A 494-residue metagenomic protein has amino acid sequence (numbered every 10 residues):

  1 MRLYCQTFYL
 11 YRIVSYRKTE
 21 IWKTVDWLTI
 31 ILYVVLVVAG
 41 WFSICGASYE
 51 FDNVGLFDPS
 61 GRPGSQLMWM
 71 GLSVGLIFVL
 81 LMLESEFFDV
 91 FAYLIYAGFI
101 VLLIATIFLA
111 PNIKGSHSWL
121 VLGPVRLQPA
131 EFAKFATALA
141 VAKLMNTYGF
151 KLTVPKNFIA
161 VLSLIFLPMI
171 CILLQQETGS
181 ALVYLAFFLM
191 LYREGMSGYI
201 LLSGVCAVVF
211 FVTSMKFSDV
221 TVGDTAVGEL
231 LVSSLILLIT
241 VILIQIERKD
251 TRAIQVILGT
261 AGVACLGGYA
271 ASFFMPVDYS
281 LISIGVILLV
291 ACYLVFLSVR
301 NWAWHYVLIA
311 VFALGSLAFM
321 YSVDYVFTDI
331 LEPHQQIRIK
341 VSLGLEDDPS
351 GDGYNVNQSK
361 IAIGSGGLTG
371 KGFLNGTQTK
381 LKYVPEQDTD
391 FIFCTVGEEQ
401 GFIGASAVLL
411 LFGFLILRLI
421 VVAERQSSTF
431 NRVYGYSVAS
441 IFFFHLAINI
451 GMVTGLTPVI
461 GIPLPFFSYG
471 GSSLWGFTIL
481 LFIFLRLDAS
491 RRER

Functional and structural regions predicted by a protein language model:
R2-R17, L238-Q245, V256-G267, N449-R494: A juxtamembrane structural motif centered on a specific transmembrane helix
R17-Y33: N-terminal membrane topogenic signal
I21-W22, F158, L381-V384, Q426-S427: Helix-boundary and loop/linker segments of multi-pass membrane transporters
L32-V35, W41-S43, E50-D52, L56-S350 (+3 more regions): Hydrophobic alpha-helical transmembrane segments of multi-pass inner membrane proteins, especially in bacterial systems
P124-A133, Q175-Q176, G367, V459-T478: Glycine/serine-rich anion-binding loops at beta->alpha junctions that coordinate negatively charged ligand groups
E177-L182, G370-G376, Q387-T389, I460 (+2 more regions): Transmembrane helix boundary and interhelical junction motifs in multipass membrane proteins
R338-I392, Q400-G404: TM-adjacent membrane-interface loops and short helices in multi-pass inner/ER membrane proteins
S365, T429-Y434, A489-E493: Membrane-interacting alpha-helical segments
